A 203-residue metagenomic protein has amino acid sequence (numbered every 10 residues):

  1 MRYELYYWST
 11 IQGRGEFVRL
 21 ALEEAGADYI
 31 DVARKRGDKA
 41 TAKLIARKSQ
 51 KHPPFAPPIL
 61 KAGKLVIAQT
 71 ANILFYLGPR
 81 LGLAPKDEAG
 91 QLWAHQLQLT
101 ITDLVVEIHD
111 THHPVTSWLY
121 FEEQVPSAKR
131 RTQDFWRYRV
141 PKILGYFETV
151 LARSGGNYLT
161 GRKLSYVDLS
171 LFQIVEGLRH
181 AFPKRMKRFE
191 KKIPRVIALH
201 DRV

Functional and structural regions predicted by a protein language model:
M1-D134, R153, L159: GST-like domain detector, emphasizing the conserved glutathione-binding G-site in the N-terminal thioredoxin-like
G15, H112-V115, L119, P141 (+3 more regions): Domain-wide signal for the mature, well-folded portions of proteins, strongly enriched in nucleus-encoded organellar
R19, L74, G78, H95-Q98 (+4 more regions): Non-transmembrane alpha-helical segments in soluble domains of secreted/periplasmic/extracellular proteins
P85-E88, R185-K191: Structural helix-adjacent loops and short alpha-helical linkers that scaffold large soluble proteins
A94, L159-K184, K192-I197, V203: GST superfamily/GST-like fold recognition
D103, T149, G177: Glycine-rich, acidic and aromatic/proline-enriched surface loops and short helix-turn segments that act as binding
Q133-A152: Amphipathic alpha-helical packing segments from all-alpha helical-bundle domains
